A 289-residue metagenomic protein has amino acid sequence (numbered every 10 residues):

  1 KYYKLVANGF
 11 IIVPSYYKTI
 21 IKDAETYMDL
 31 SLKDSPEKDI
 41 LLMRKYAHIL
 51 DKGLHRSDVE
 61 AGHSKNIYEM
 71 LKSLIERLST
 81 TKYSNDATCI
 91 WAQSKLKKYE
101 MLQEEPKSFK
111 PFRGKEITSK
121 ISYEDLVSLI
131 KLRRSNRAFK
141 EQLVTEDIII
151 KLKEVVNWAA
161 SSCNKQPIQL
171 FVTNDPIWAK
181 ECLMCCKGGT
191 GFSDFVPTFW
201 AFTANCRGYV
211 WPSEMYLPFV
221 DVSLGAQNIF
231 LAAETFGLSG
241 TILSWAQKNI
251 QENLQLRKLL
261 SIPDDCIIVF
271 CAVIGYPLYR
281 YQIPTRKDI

Functional and structural regions predicted by a protein language model:
K1-I289: Acidic, surface-exposed loops and disordered segments
